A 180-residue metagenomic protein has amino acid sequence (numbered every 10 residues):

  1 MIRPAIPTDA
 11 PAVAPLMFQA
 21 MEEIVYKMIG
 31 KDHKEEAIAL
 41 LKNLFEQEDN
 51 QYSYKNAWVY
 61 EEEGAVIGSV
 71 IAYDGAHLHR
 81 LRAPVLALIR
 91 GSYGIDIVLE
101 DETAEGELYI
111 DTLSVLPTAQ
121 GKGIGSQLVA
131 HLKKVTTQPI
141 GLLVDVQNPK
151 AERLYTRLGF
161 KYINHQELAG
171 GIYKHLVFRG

Functional and structural regions predicted by a protein language model:
M1-P15, E23-K27: A short beta-loop-alpha structural element at the N-terminal edge of CoA-dependent acyl/N-acetyltransferase catalytic
E22-F45, K55, I89-G91: Conserved GNAT-fold acetyl-CoA-binding loop/helix
F45-V59, A76-R80: A short helix-loop-beta-strand connector motif used in the catalytic cores of GNAT acetyltransferases and, in some
V59, A65-D74, Y109, S114: Conserved beta-strand in the GNAT
D74-T112: Conserved acyl-donor/pantetheine-binding loop and adjacent beta-alpha core of acyl/acetyltransferases and related
R90, Q138-E152, R157-G159, N164-G180: C-terminal "cap" of GNAT-fold acetyltransferases
G106-L108, V129, V135-Q147: Conserved GNAT acetyl-CoA-binding A-motif
V115-P117, G121-K134, R153-R157: Conserved acetyl-CoA-binding loop-helix of GNAT-fold acetyltransferases
